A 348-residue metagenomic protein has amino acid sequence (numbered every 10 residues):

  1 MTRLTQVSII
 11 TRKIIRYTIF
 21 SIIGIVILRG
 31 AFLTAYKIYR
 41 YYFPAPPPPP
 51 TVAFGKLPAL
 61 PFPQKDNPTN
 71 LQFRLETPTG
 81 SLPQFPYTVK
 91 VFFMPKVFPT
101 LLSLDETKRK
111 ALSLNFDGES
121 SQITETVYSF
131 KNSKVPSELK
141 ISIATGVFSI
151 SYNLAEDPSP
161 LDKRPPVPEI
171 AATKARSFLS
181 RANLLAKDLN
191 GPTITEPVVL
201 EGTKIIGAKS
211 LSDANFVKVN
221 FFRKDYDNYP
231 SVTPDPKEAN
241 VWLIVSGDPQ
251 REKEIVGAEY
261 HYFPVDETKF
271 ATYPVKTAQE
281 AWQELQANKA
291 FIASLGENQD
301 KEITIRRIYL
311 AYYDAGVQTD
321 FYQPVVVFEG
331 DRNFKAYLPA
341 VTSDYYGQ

Functional and structural regions predicted by a protein language model:
M1-L211, F216-P234: Preferential activation on post-signal-peptide N-terminal prodomains/segments of secreted or lumenal proteins
A31, I150, A175, V219-F221 (+6 more regions): Generic structural hydrophobic/aromatic packing signal, biased to beta-strands
T107-A111, A175, A281-N288, L338: Generic structural signal of hydrophobic/aromatic residues within well-ordered alpha-helices of folded domains
I141-S149, S212, L243-K253, F321-Q323 (+2 more regions): Short, solvent-exposed coil/turn segments at beta-strand boundaries
P158-P160, P264-E267, Y345-G347: A short local loop/turn or secondary-structure capping micro-motif enriched for an aromatic residue
D162, S231-W242, Y337-Y346: Surface-exposed flexible segments
K187, G191-P192, F222, V232-Q323: Charged, low-complexity helical/coil segments in non-catalytic cytosolic or luminal regions
T304-Q348: A cross-kingdom marker for long, charged
